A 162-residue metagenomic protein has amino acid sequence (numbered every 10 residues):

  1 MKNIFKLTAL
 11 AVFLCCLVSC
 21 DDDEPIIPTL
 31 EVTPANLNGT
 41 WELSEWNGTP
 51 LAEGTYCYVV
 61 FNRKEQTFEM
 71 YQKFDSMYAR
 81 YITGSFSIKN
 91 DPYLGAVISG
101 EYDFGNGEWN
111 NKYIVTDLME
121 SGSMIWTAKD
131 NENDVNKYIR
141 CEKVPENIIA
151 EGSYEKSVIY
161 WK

Functional and structural regions predicted by a protein language model:
N3-L10: Sec-dependent signal peptide recognition, specifically the positively charged N-region followed immediately by
C15-S19: C-terminal motif of bacterial Sec signal peptides marking the signal peptidase cleavage site
P25-E42: N-terminal helix-cap/turn-to-beta initiation motif at the start of protein domains
L37, V59-F68, K89-G95, V115-I125 (+1 more regions): Short, solvent-exposed coil/turn segments at beta-strand boundaries
G39-T67, E101-W109: Short, solvent-exposed loop/hinge segments that bridge or flank secondary-structure elements
L51-V97: N-terminal glycine/threonine-rich, aromatic-flanked beta-hairpin/loop signature
Y81-D91, A128-K162: Edge beta-strand at a domain terminus
A96-L118: An anionic, turn-rich surface loop/hairpin at beta-sheet edges that serves as a generic interaction/coordination patch
